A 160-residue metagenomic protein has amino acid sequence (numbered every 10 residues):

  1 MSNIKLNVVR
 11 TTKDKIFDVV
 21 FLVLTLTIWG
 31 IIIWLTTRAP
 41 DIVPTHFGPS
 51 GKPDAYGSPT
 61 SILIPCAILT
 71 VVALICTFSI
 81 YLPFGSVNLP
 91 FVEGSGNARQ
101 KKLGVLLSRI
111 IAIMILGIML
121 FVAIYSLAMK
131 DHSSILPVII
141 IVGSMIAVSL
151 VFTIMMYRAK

Functional and structural regions predicted by a protein language model:
M1-T11: Short, Lys/Arg-rich, polar N-terminal cytosolic tail immediately upstream of the first transmembrane signal-anchor
V9-T25: Alpha-helical transmembrane segments and their helix-start/interface "positive-inside/aromatic belt" motifs in integral
F17-L22, I75-I80, G104-L116: Select subsegments of transmembrane alpha-helices in polytopic membrane proteins, especially boundary-proximal
V23, Y56-C76, V138-I146: Alpha-helical transmembrane segments
I32-I64: Active-site and channel-lining beta-strand-loop segments that bind or position nucleotide-derived/phosphorylated
L35-T36, V71-P90, T153-K160: Membrane-water interface of transmembrane alpha-helices
L82-L106: Cytoplasmic juxtamembrane regions at transmembrane-helix boundaries
M114-I115, F121-Y125, I135-K160: Alpha-helical transmembrane segments and their immediate juxtamembrane interface regions
